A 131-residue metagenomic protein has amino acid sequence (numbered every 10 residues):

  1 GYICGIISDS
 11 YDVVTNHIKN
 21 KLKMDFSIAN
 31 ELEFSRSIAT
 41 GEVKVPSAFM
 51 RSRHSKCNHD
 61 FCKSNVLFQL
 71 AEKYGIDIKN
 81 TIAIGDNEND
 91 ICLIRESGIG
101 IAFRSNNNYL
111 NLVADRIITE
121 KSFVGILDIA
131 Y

Functional and structural regions predicted by a protein language model:
Y2-Y131: C-terminal cap/substrate-recognition subdomain and adjoining C-terminal extension of metal-dependent phosphatase-like
